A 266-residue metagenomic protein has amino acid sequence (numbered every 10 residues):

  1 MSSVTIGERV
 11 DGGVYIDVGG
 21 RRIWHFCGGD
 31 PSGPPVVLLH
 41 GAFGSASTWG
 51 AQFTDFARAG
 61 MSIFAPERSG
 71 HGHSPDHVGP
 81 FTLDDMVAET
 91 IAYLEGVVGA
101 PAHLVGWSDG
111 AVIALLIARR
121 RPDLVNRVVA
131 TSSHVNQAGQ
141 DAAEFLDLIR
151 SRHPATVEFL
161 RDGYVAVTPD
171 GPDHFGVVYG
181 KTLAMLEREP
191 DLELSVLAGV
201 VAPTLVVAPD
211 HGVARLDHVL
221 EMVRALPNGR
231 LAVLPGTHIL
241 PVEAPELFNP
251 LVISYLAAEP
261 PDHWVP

Functional and structural regions predicted by a protein language model:
M1-V36, R58-M61, A257-P266: Alpha/beta-hydrolase fold catalytic core
V18, F26, R58, S62-V105: Active-site loop/oxyanion-hole signature of alpha/beta-hydrolase fold enzymes
R21-H73: Conserved HGGG/HGGXW glycine-rich cap/lid loop of the alpha/beta-hydrolase fold
V112-R120, L124-F159: Flexible "cap/lid" loop of the alpha/beta hydrolase fold
T168-S195, D210-H211: Hydrophobic, aromatic-rich cap/lid helix
G199-V200, V206-A208: Short beta-strand/loop motif that positions the catalytic acidic residue of the alpha/beta-hydrolase fold
V213-H218: Conserved alpha/beta-hydrolase "acid-adjacent" motif
G229-R230, L234-P266: Catalytic active-site module of serine/aspartate enzymes centered on a nucleophile-bearing elbow/loop
